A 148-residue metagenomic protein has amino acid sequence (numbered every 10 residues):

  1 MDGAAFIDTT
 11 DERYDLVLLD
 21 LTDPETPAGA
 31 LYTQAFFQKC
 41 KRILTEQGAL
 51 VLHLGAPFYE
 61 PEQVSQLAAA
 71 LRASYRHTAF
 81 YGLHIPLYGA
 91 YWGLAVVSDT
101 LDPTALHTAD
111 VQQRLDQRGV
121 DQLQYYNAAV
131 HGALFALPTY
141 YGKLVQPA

Functional and structural regions predicted by a protein language model:
M1-G3: Conserved acidic residues
A5-L18: A short acidic, Gly/Pro-enriched loop at the edge of an enzyme's catalytic core that lines a small-molecule cofactor
P24-Y32: Glycine/threonine-rich flexible loop motifs
Y32-E46, R72: A short glycine-rich, Lys/Arg-flanked "PGG" loop and its adjoining helix->strand segment in the class I
Q47-L54: Conserved beta-strand signature within the Rossmann-like core of class I S-adenosyl-L-methionine
E62-S74: Short alpha-helix
Y75-P86: Conserved S-adenosyl-L-methionine
A95-A148: SAM/dcSAM-binding transferase cores
